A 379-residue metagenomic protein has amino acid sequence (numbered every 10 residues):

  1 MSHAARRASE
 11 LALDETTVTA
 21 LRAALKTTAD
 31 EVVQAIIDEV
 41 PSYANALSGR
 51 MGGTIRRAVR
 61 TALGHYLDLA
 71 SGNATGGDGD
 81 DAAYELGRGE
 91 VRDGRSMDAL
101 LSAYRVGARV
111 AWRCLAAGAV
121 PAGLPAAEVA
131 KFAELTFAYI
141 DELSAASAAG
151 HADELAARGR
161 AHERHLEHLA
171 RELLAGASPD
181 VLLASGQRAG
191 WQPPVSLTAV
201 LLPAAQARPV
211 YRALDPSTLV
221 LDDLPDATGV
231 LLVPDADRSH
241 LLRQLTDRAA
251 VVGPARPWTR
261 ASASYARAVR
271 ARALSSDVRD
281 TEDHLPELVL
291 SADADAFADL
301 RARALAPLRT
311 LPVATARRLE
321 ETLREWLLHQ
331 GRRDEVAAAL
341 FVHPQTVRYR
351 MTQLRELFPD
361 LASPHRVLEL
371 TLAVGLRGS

Functional and structural regions predicted by a protein language model:
M1-E167, T218, T322-S379: Alpha-helical/coil-rich non-catalytic "connector" segments in signaling and regulatory proteins
S102, L174, A294-D295: Short capping/connector residues at structural and topological boundaries
A161, L174, Q192: Short, contiguous, pocket-lining structural segments that sit at or immediately flank catalytic/ligand-binding sites
R164-H168, S178, G190: Canonical alpha-helical transmembrane segment with a positive-inside/aromatic-interface signature
L169-L173: Regulatory cytosolic signal-relay segments
P179-A199, Q206-S379: Cytosolic nucleotide-utilizing catalytic cores of signal-transduction proteins
